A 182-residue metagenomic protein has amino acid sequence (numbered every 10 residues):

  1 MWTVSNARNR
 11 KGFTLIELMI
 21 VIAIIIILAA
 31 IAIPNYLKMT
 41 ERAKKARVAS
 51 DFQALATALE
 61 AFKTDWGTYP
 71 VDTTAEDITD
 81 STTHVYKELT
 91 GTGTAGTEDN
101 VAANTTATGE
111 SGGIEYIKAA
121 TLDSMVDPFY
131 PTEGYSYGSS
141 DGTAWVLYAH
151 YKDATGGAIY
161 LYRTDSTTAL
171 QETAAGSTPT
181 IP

Functional and structural regions predicted by a protein language model:
M1-F13: N-terminal leader/signal peptides at the extreme start of proteins
M19-N35: Alpha-helical hydrophobic helix detector
E41-T68: Membrane-proximal N-terminal amphipathic helix
T57, T64-D153, I181-P182: Extracellular/periplasmic head regions of type IV pilus-like filament subunits
Y151-Y162: Short, surface-exposed beta-strand/loop "edge" segments at domain boundaries and coil↔beta transitions
T168-P182: Short, low-complexity, Pro/Ser/Thr/Gly-rich segments in the mature regions of secreted, periplasmic
